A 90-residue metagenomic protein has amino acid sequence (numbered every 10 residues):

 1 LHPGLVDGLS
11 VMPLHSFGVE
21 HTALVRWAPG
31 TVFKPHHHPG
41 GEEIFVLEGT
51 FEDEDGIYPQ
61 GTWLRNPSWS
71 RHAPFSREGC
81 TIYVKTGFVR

Functional and structural regions predicted by a protein language model:
L1-V19: A short, N-terminal "cap"/entry segment at the start of jelly-roll beta-barrel domains of the cupin/DSBH fold
S10-M12, E20-V25, F33-P35: Intrinsic, low-complexity N-terminal interaction/targeting segments
A28-T31, H37-E54, Q60: Glycine- and acidic-residue-biased ligand/ion/polar-headgroup-sensing regions
V32-F33, E52, L64-A73: Histidine-centered metal-chelating micro-motifs
I57, S68-R90: Ligand-binding loop in jelly-roll beta-barrel domains
